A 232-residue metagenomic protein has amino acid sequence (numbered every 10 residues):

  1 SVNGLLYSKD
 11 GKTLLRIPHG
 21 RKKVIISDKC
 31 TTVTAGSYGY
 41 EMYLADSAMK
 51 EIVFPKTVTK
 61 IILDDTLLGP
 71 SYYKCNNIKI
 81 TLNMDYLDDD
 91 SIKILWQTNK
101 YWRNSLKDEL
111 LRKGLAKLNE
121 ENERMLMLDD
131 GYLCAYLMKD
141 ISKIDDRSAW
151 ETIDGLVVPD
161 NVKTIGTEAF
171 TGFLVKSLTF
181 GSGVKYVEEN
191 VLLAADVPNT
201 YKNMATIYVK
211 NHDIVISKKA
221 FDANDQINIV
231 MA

Functional and structural regions predicted by a protein language model:
S1-L5, K12-T32, L44-I61, Y73-S91 (+6 more regions): Structural signature of tandem-repeat unit edges
G36-M42, R147, T167-T171: Extracellular/lumenal glycan-associated surfaces
L63, L67-L68, L192-L193: Predominantly extracellular/luminal carbohydrate-interaction, adhesion, and secreted-enzyme modules that are
